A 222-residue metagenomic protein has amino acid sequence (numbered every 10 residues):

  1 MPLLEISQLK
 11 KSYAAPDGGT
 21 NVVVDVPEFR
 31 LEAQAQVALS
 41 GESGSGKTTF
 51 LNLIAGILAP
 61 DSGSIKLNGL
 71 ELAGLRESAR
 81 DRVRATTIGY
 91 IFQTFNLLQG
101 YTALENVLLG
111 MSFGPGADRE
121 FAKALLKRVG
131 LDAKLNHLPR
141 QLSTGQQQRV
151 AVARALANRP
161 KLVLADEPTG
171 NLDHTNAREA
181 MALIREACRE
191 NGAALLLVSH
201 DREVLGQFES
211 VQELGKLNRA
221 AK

Functional and structural regions predicted by a protein language model:
L3-L4, K10-Q207, V211-L214: ABC family nucleotide-binding domain
K216-K222: Conserved switch/coupling elements of ABC/ABC-like ATPase nucleotide-binding domains
